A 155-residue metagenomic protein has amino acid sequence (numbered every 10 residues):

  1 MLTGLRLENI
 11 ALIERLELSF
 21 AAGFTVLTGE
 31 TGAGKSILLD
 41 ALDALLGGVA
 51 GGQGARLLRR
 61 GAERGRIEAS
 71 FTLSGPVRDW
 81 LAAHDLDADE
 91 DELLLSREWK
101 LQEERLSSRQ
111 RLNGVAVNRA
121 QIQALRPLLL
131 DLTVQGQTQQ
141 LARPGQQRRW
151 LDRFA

Functional and structural regions predicted by a protein language model:
G4-L7, A11-A155: Gly/Lys-enriched N-terminal cap/neck module of very large, oligomeric protein machines
